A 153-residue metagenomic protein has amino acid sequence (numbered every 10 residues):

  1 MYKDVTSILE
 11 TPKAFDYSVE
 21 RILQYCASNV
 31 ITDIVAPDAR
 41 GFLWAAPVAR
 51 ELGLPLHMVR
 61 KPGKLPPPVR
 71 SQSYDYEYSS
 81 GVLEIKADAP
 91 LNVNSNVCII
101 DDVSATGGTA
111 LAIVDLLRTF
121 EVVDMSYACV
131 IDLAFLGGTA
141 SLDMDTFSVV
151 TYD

Functional and structural regions predicted by a protein language model:
M1-I31, D88: Active-site-facing substrate-recognition patch
I31-D38: Short glycine-rich phosphate-binding loop at a beta-alpha junction
T32, S95, M125: Conserved acidic residues
A36, I99-I100: Generic enzyme active-site microenvironment
L43-L52, V114: Short Gly/Thr/Asp-enriched flexible loops that form oxyanion-binding sites at enzyme active sites
L54-C98: Short, glycine/charge-rich flexible loops or terminal/linker lids adjacent to PRPP-binding catalytic cores
D101-V114: Acidic, divalent-metal-coordinating active-site segment for phosphoryl/phosphodiester hydrolysis, typified by short
L111-D153: PRPP-dependent phosphoribosyltransferase catalytic core
